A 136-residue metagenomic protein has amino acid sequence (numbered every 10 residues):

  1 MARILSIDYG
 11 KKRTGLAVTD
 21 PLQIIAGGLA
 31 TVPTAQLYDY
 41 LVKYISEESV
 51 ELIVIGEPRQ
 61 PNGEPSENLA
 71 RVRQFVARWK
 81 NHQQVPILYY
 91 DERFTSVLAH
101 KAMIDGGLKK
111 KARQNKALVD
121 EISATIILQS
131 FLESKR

Functional and structural regions predicted by a protein language model:
A2-I7, K11-K12, A17-R136: Phosphate- and other anionic-substrate recognition elements at nucleic-acid/protein interfaces
